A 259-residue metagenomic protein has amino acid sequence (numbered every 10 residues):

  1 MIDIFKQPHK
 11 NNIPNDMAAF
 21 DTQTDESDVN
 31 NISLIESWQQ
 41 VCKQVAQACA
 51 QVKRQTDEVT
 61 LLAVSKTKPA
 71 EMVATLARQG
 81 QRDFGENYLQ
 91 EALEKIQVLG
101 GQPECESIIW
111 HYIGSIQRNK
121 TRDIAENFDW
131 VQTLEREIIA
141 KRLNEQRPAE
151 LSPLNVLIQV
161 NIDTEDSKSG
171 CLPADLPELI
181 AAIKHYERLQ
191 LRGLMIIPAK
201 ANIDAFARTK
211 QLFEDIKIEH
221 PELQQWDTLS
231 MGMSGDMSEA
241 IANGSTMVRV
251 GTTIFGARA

Functional and structural regions predicted by a protein language model:
I2-K6, N12-G235, I241-N243, F255: Conserved alpha/beta-domain cores
S245-A259: Gly/Pro- and small hydrophobic-enriched strand-loop and loop-to-helix capping segments that sit at the rims
